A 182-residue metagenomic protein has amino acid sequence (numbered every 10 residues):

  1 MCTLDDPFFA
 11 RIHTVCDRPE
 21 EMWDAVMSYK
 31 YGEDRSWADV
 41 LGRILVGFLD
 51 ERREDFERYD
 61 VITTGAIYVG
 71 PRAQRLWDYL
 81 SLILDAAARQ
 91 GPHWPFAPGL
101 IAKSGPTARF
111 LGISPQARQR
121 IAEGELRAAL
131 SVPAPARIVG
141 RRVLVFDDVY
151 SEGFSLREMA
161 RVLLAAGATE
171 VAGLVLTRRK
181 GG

Functional and structural regions predicted by a protein language model:
M1-G182: Glycine-rich phosphate/pyrophosphate-handling loop used in enzymes and phosphotransfer proteins
